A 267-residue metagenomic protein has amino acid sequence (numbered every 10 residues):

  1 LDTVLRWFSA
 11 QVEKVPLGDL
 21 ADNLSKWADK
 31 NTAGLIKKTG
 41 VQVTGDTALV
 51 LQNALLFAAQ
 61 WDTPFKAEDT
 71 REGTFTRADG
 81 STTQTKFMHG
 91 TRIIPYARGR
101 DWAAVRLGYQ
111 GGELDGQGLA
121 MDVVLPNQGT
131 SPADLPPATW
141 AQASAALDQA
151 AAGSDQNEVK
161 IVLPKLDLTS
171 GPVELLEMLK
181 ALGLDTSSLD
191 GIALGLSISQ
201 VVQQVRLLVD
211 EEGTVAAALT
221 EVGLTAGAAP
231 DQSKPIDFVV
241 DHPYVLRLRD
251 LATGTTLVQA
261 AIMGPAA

Functional and structural regions predicted by a protein language model:
L1-G129, Q149-P230: Non-catalytic, conformational "gating/processing" segments within enzyme and secreted inhibitor domains
F65-E72, D134-Q142: Short Gly/aromatic-enriched secondary-structure transition segments
Q200-A267: C-terminal soluble interaction/assembly domains
